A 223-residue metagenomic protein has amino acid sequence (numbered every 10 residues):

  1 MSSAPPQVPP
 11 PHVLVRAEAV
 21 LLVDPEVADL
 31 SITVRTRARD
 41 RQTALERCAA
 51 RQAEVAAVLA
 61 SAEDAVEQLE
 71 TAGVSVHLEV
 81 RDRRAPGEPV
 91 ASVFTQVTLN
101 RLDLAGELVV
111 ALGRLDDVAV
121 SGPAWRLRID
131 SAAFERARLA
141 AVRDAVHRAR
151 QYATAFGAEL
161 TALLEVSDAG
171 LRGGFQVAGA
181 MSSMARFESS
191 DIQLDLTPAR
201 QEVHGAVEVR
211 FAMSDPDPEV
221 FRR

Functional and structural regions predicted by a protein language model:
M1-R223: Short, charge-dense linear interaction motifs
